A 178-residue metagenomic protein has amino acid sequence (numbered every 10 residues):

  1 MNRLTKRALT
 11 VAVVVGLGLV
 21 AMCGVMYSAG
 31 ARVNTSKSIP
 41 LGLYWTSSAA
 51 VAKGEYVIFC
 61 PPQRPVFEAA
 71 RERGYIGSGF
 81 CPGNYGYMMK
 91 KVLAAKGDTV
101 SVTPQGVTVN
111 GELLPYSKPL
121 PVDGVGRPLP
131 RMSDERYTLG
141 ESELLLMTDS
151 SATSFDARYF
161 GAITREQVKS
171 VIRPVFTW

Functional and structural regions predicted by a protein language model:
N2-A12, Y27-W178: Soluble "head" domains of membrane/secretory-pathway proteins
V11-V25: Single-pass alpha-helical transmembrane signal-anchor segments
